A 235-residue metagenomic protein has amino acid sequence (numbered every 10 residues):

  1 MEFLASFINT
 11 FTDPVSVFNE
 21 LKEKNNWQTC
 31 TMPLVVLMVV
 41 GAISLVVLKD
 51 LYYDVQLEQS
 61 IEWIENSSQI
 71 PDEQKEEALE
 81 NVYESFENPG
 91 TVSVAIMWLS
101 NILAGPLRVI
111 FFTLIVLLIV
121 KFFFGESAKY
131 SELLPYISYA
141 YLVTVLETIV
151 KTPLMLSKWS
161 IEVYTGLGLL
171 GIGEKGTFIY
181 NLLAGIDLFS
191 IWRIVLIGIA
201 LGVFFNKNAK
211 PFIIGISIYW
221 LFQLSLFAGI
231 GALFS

Functional and structural regions predicted by a protein language model:
M1-T12, S85-V92: Short, membrane-interfacial amphipathic segments enriched in basic
F11-Q28: Cytosolic juxtamembrane amphipathic/interface segments immediately preceding and feeding into a transmembrane helix
K24-K49, L221-F222: Hydrophobic alpha-helical transmembrane segments of multi-pass membrane transport/permease proteins
K49-T91: Membrane-interface interhelical loops and short interface/amphipathic helices in multi-pass inner-membrane
E80-R108: Individual transmembrane alpha-helix segments
A104-V116, D187-I197: Hydrophobic alpha-helical transmembrane segments
I110-K129: Hydrophobic transmembrane alpha-helix segments characteristic of membrane transport and insertion machinery
S127-S235: Hydrophobic alpha-helical transmembrane segments and adjacent short intramembrane/lumenal linkers of inner/organellar
